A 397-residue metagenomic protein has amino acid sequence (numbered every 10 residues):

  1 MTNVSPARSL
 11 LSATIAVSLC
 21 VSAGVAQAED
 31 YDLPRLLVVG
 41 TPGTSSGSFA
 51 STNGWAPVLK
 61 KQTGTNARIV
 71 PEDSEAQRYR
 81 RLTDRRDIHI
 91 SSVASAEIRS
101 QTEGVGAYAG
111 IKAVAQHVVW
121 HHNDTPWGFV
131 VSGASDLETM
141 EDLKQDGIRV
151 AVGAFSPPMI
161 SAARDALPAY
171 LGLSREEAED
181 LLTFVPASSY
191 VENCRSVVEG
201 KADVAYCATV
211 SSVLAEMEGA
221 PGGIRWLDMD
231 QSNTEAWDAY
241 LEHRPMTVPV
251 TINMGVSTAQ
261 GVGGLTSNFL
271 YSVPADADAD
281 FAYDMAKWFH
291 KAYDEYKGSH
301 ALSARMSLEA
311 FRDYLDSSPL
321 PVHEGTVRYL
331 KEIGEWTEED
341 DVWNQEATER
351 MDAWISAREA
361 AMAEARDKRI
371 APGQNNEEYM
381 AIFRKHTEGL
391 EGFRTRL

Functional and structural regions predicted by a protein language model:
T2-T14: Bacterial N-terminal signal peptides that target proteins for export
S12-S22: Bacterial N-terminal signal peptides
G24-A28: Sec/Tat signal peptide C-region and signal peptidase I cleavage site
P34-Q62, N66-A67, P126-E199, V210 (+1 more regions): Bilobed "Venus flytrap"/periplasmic-binding protein-like clamshell domains and structurally analogous long
S51-V58, R68-K112, V191-S196, V210-A220: Pocket-flanking alpha-helical
S95-E97, V105-A107, H117-V118, S135 (+1 more regions): Pocket-lining segment of extracytoplasmic ligand-binding domains
Q145-A166, M246-E309: Ligand-binding clefts/hinges and TM-proximal coupling segments of bilobed small-molecule sensing domains
T209-G222, W226, D284, Y293-L397: An extracytoplasmic/periplasmic, membrane-proximal ligand-sensing/linker region
